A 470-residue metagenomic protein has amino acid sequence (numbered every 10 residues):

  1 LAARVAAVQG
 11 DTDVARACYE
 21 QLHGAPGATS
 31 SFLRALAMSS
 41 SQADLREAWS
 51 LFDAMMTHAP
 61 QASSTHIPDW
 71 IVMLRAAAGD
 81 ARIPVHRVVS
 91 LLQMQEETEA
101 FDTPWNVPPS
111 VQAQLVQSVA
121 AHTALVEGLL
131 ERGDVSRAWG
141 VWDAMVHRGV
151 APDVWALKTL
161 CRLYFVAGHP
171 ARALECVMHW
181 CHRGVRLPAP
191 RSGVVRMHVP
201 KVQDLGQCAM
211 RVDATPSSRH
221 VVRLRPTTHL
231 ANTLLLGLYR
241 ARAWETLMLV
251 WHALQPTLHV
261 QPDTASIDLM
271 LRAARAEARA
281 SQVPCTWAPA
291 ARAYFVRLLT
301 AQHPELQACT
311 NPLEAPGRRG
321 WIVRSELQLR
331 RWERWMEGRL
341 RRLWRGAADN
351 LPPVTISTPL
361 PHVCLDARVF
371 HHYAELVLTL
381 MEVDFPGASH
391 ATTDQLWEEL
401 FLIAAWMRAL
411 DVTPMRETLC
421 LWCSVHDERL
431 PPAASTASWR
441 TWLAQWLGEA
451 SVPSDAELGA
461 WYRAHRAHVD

Functional and structural regions predicted by a protein language model:
L1-D470: A basic, Ser/Thr-enriched alpha-helical scaffold prevalent in eukaryotic organelle gene-expression machinery
